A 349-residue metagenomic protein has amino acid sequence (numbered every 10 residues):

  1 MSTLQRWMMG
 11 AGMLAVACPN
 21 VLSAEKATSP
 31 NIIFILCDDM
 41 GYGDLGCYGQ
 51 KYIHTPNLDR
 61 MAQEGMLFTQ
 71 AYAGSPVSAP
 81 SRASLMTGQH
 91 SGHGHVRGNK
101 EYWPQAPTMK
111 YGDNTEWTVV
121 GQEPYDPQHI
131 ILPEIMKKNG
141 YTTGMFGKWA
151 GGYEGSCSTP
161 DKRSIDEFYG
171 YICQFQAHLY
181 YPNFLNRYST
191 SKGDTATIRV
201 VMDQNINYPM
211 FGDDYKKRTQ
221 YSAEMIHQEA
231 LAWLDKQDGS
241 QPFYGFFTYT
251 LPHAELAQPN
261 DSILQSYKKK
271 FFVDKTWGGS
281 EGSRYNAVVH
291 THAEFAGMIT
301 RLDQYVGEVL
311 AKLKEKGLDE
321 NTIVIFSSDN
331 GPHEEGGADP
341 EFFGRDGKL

Functional and structural regions predicted by a protein language model:
M1-A11, C18-P19: Bacterial N-terminal signal peptides that target proteins for export
A15-T28: Bacterial Sec-dependent signal peptides at the C-terminal "C-region" and cleavage site
S23-A24, Y42-I131, I135-Y141, G155 (+2 more regions): Active-site segment of extracytoplasmic enzymes that catalyze sulfate/phosphate-ester chemistry
A27-P30, C37-I53, R60, L67-T69 (+4 more regions): Active-site-proximal cap/lid insertion segments
C37-D39, I135, N139, F146-K148 (+1 more regions): Conserved beta-strand->loop/alpha-helix structural units within folded catalytic cores of enzymes with alpha/beta
G144-F146, F246: A structural signal for short, well-ordered beta-strand segments and their strand-loop junctions that often border
D161-S164, R345: Short, structured coil segments at secondary-structure junctions
